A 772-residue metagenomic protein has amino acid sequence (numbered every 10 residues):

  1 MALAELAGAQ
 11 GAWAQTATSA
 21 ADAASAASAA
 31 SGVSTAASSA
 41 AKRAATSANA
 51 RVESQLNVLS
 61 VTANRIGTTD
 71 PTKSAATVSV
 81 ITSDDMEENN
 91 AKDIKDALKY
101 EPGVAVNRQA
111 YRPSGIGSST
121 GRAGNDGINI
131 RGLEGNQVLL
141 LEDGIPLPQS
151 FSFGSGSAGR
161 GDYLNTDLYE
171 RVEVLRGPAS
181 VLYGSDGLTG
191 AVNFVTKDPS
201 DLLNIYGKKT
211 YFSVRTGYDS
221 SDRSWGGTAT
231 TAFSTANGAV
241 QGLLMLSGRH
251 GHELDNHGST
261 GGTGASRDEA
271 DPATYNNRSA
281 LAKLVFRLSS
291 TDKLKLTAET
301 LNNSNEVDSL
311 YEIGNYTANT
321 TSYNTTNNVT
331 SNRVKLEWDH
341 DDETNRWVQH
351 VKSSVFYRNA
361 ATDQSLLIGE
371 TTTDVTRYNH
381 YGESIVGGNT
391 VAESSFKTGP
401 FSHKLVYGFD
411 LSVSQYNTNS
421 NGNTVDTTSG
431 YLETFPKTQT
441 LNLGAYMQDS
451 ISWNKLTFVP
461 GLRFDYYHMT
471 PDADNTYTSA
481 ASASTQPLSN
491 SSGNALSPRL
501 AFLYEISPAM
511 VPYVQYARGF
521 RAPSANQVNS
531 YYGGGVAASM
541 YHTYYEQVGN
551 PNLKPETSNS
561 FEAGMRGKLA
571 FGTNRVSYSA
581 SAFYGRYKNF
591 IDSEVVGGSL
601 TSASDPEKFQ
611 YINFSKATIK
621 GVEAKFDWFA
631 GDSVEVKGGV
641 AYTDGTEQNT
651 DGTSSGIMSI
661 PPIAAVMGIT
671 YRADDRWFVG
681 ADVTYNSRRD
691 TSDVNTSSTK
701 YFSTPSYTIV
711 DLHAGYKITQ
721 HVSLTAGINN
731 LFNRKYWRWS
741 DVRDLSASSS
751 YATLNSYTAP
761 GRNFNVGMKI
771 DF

Functional and structural regions predicted by a protein language model:
K95, K99-P146: Extracytoplasmic beta-strand/coil segments of soluble accessory domains associated with Gram-negative outer-membrane
I128, P146-R176: Short acidic/polar hinge/loop motifs at secondary-structure boundaries that mediate gating or recognition
S150, R518-F520, K588, Y685-V694 (+1 more regions): C-terminal beta-signal and adjacent terminal beta-strands/loops of Gram-negative outer-membrane beta-barrel proteins
T216, H252, Q349-I368, Y513 (+4 more regions): Membrane-embedded beta-barrel scaffold of Gram-negative outer-membrane proteins
S220-H250, G261-D308, T330-N332, G399 (+1 more regions): Transmembrane beta-barrel wall of Gram-negative outer-membrane proteins
D271-A273, T291-W347, N359-E383, L432 (+1 more regions): Flexible loop and strand-edge segments within Gram-negative outer membrane beta-barrel domains
R287-S289, S402-K404, D410, P436-G585 (+3 more regions): Structural signature of Gram-negative outer-membrane beta-barrels, strongest in the C-terminal barrel of TonB-dependent
A392, S452, F458, Y467 (+3 more regions): Gram-negative outer-membrane beta-barrel transporters
